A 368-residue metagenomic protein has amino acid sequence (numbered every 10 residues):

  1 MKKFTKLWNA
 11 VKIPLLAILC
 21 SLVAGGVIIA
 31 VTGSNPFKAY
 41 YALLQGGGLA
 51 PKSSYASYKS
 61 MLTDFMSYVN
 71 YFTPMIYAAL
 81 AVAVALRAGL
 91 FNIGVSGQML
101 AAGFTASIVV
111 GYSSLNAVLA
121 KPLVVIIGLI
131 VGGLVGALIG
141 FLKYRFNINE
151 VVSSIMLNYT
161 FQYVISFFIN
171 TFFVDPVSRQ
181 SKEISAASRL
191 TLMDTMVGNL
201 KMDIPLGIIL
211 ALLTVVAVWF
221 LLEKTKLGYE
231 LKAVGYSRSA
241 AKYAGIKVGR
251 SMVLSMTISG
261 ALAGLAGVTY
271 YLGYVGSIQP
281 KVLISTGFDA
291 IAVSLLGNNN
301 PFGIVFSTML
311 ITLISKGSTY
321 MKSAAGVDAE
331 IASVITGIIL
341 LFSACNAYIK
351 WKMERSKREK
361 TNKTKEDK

Functional and structural regions predicted by a protein language model:
M1-C20, G26, A30, Y236 (+2 more regions): Cytosolic-side transmembrane-helix boundaries in multi-pass membrane proteins
K2-K12, L86-G94, L115-R179, E183-S185 (+3 more regions): Short loop segments and helix-boundary regions at transmembrane helix junctions of multi-pass inner-membrane proteins
I28-S34, L49-S113, V125, L129 (+4 more regions): Single transmembrane alpha-helix segments in multi-pass membrane proteins
S34-K38, L86-A102, Y144-S153, E230 (+4 more regions): Short, non-helical or kinked segments that cap or interrupt transmembrane helices
G46, E150, S154, N158-K224 (+2 more regions): Transmembrane helix-bundle core of multi-pass membrane transporters and related energy-transducing complexes
E150, R179, D203-L210, S285-T286 (+2 more regions): Loop-to-transmembrane alpha-helix initiation sites
N199-G276, P301-F302: Helix-loop-helix "hairpin" substructures at the membrane interface of multi-pass membrane proteins
T257-A263, T269-G337: Transmembrane alpha-helical segments in multi-pass inner-membrane proteins
